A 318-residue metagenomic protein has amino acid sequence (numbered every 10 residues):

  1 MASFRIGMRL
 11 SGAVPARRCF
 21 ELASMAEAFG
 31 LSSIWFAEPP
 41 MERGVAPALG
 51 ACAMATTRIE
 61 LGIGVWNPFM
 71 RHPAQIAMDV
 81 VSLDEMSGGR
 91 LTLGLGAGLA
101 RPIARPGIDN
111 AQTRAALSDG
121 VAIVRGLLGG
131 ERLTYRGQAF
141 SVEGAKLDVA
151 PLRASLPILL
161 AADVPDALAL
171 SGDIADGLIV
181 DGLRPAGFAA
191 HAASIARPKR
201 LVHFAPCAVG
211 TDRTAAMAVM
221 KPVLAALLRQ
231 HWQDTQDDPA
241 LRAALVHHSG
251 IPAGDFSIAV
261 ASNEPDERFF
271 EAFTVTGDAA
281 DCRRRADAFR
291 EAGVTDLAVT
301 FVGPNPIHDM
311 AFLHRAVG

Functional and structural regions predicted by a protein language model:
M1-G318: Active-site-adjacent structural elements that line small-molecule/cofactor binding pockets in enzymes
